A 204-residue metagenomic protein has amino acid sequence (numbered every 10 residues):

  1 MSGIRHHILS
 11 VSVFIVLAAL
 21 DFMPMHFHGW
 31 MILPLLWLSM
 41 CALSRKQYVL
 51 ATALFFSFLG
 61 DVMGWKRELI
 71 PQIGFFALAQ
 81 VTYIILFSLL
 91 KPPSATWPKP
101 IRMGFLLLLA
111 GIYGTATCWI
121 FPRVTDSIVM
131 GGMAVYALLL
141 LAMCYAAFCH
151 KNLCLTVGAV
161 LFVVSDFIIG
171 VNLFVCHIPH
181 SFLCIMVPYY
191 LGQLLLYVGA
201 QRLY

Functional and structural regions predicted by a protein language model:
M1-Y204: Polytopic alpha-helical membrane-helix bundles and their juxtamembrane interface segments in multi-pass membrane
